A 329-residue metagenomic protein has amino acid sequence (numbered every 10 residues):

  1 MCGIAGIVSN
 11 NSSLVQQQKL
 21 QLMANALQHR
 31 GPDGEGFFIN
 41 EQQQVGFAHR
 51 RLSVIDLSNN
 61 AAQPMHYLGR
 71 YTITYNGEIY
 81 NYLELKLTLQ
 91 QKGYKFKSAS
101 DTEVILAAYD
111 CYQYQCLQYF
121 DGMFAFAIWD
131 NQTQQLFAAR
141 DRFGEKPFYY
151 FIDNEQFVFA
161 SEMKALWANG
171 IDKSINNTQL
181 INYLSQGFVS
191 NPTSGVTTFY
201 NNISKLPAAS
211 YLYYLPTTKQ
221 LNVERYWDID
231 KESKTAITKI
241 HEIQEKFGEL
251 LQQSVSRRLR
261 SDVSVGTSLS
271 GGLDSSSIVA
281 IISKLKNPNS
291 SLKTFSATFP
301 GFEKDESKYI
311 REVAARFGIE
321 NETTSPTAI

Functional and structural regions predicted by a protein language model:
M1-I329: Cysteine-centered catalytic environments shared across enzyme families
